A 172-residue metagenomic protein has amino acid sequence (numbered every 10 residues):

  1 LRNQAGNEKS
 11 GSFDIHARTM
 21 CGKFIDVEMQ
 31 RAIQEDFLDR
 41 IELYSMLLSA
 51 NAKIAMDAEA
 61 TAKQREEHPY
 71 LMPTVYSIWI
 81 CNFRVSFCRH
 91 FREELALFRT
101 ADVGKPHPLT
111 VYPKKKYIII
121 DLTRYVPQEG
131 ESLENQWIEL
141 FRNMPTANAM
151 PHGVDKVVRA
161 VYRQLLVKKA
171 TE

Functional and structural regions predicted by a protein language model:
L1-E172: Elongated, amphipathic alpha-helical interaction scaffolds
